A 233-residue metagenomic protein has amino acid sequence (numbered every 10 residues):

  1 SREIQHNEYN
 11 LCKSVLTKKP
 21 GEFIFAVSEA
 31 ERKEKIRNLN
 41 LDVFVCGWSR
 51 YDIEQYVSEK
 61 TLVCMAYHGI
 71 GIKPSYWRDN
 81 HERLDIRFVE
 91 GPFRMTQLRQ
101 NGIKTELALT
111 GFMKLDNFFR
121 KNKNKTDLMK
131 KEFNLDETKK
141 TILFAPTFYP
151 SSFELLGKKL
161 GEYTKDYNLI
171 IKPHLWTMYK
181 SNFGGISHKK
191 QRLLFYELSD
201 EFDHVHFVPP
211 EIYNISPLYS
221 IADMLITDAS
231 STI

Functional and structural regions predicted by a protein language model:
S1-E8, V15, L115-Y196: Conserved catalytic-core segment of nucleotide-activated headgroup transferases in glycan assembly
S1-R120: Active-site and donor-binding regions of nucleotide-sugar-utilizing enzymes
K19-F25, T164-L169, V205: A generic structural motif
K33-K35, G161, S216-Y219: Short hydrophobic/charged patches on amphipathic alpha-helices used for structural packing and interfaces
N38-C46, K121-K131, G184-I186, S220-I226: Short, surface-exposed amphipathic charged segments that create phosphate/polyanion-binding patches used for binding
F44, E59-M65, D85, P210-I233: A donor-sugar binding/catalytic signature common to diverse glycosyltransferases and related nucleotide-sugar
S49, T147, S230: Short glycine-/small-residue-rich Rossmann-like dinucleotide-binding loops
S187, D203-E211: Active-site donor-binding acidic/aromatic loop of nucleotide-activated sugar and phosphosugar transferases involved
